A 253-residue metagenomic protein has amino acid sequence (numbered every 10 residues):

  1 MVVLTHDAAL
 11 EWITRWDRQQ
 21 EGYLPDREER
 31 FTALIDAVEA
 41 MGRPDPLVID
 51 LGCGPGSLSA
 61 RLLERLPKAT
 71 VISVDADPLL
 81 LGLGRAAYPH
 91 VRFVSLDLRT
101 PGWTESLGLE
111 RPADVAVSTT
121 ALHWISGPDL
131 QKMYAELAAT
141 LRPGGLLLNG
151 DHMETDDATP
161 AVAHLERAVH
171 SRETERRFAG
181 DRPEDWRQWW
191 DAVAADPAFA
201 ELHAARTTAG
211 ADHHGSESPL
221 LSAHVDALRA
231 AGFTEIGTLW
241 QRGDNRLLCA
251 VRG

Functional and structural regions predicted by a protein language model:
M1-G42, S57-R61: Conserved class I S-adenosyl-L-methionine
I49, S57-W103: Class I SAM-dependent methyltransferase SAM/SAH-binding core
G54: Conserved glycine-rich SAM-binding loop
V117: A conserved beta-strand element that flanks and buttresses the S-adenosyl-L-methionine
Q131-P143: A short glycine-rich, Lys/Arg-flanked "PGG" loop and its adjoining helix->strand segment in the class I
L148-F178: Conserved class I S-adenosyl-L-methionine
G215-A231: Short alpha-helix
T234-G253: Core SAM-dependent methyltransferase catalytic element
